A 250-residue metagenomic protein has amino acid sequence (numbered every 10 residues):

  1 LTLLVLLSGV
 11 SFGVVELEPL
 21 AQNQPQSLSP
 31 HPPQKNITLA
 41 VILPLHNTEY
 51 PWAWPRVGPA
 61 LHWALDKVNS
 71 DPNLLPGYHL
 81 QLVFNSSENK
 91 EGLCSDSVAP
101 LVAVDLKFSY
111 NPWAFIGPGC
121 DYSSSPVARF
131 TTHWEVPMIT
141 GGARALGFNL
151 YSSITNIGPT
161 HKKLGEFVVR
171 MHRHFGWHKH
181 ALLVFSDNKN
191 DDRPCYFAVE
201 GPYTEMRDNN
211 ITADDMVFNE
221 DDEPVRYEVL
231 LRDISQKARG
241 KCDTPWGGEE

Functional and structural regions predicted by a protein language model:
L1-N36, H172: N-terminal signal peptide
L28-L61, L65-K67, G119, K179-N188: Short beta-strand segments enriched in small/hydrophobic residues
I37-A40, L80-F84: Short, well-ordered beta-strand elements
A40-V41, L45, A103-G119, I139-G141 (+2 more regions): Periplasmic-binding protein-like
G58-V83, M206-I211: Signal peptide-proximal N-terminal region of secreted/periplasmic/extracellular or secretory-lumen proteins
P59, S97, S109-M216: Extracytoplasmic ligand/sensor domains, especially the bilobed periplasmic-binding protein
F84-W113, R170-M171, V225-G240: Short, well-structured alpha-helical segments in soluble
A128-R129, C195-E250: Extracellular/periplasmic bilobed ligand-binding domains
